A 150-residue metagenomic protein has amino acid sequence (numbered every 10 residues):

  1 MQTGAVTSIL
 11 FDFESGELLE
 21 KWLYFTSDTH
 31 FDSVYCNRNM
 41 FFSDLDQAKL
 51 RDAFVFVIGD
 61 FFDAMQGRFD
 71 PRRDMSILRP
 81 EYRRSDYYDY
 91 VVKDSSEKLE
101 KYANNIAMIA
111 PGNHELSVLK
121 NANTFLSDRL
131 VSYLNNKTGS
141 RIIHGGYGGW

Functional and structural regions predicted by a protein language model:
M1-A5: N-terminal soluble segments of membrane proteins
I9-K21, T26, F31-H144: Core catalytic region of metal-dependent phosphoesterases/phosphodiesterases, especially metallo-beta-lactamase-like
G145-W150: Short, intrinsically disordered, charge-balanced linker/junction segments flanking boundaries in proteins
